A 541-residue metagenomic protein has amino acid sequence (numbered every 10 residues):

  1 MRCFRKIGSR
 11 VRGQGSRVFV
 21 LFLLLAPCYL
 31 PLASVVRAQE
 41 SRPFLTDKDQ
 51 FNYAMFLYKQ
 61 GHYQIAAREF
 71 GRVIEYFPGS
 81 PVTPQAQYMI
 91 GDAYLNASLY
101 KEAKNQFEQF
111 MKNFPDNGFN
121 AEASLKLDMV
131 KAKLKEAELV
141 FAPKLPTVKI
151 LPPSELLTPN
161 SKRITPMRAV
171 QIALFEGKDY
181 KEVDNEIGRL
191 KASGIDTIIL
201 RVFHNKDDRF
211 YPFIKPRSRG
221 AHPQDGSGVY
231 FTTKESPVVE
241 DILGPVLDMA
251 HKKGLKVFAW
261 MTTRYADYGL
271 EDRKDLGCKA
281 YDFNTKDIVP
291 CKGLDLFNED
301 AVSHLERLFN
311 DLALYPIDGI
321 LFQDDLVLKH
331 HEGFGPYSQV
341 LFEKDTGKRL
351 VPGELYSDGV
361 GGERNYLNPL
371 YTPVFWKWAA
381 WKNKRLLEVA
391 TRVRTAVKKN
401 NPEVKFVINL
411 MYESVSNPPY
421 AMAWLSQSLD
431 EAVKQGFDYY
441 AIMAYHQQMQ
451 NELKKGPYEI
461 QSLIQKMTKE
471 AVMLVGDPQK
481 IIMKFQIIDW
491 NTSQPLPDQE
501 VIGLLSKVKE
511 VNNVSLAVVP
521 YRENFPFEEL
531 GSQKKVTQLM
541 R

Functional and structural regions predicted by a protein language model:
R5, V36-R163: Acidic, polar-rich low-complexity tracts and alpha-helical solenoid repeat scaffolds
P143-V183, L410, I488: Boundary/entry segment of secreted carbohydrate-active catalytic domains
K162-I172, Y180, F258-Y315, R364 (+1 more regions): Active-site-adjacent "subsite" loops/lids of carbohydrate-active enzymes
E182-R209, L314-G319, E431-M443, V508-L516: Catalytic domains of carbohydrate-active enzymes, especially glycoside hydrolases
S193-V238: Aromatic-lined carbohydrate-binding/catalytic grooves of carbohydrate-active enzymes
T197-I199, I242-D287, L321-V327, E403-K405: Glycine-rich, aromatic-flanked loop segments that form ligand/cofactor-binding clefts across common enzyme folds
K286-D438, I442-Y458: Polysaccharide-binding and catalytic clefts of secreted carbohydrate-active enzymes
L429-R541: Substrate-binding cleft of secreted/luminal carbohydrate-active enzymes
